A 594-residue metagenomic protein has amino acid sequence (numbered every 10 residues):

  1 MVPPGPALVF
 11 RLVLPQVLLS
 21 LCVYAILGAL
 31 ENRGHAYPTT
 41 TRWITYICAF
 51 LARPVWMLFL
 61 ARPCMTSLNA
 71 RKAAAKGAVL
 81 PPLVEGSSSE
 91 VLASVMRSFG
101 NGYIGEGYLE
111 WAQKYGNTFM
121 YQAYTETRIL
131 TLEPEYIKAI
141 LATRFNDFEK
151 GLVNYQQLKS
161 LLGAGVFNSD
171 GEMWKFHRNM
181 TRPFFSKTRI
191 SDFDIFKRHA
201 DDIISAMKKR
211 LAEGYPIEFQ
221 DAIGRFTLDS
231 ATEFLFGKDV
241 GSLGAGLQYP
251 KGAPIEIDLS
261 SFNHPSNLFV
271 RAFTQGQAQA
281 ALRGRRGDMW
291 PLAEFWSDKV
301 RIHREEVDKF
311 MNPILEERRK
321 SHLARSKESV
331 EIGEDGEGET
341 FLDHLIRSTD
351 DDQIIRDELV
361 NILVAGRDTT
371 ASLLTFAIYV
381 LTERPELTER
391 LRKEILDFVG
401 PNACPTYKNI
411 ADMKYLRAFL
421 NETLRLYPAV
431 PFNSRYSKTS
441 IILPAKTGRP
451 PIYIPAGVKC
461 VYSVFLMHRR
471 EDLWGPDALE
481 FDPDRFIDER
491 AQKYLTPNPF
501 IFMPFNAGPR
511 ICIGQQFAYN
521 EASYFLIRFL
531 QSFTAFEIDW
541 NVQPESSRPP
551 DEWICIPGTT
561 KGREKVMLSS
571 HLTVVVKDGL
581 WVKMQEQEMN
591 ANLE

Functional and structural regions predicted by a protein language model:
V2-F176, I190-S191, I195-A206, F226 (+5 more regions): N-terminal membrane-proximal hinge/A-helix region immediately C-terminal to the signal-anchor transmembrane segment
A25-G28, T39-Y46, K150-Y155, F193-S372: Cytochrome P450 heme-thiolate monooxygenase catalytic core
K209, V240, P385-L387, Q515-S569: Cytochrome P450 heme-binding "Cys pocket" and the immediately downstream C-terminal segment
D258, P265-R271, E328-G336, V380-V430 (+5 more regions): Cytochrome P450 I-helix active-site segment
T369-T382, F525: Short, small-residue alpha-helix embedded
Y462-K493: Conserved cytochrome P450 K-helix/beta-meander segment immediately N-terminal to the heme-binding cysteine loop
T573-E594: C-terminal helix/juxtamembrane-tail motif
